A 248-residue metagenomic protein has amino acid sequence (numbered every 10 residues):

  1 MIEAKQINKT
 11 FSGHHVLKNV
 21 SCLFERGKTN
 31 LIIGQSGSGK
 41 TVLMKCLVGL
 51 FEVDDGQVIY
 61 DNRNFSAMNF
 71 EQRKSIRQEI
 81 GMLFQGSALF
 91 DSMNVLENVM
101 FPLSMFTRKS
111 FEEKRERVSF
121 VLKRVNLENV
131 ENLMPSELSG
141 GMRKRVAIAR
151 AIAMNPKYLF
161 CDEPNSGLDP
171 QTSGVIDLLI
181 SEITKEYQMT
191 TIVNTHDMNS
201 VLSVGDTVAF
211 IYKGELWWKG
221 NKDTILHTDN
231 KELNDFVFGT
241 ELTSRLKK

Functional and structural regions predicted by a protein language model:
V48: Helix-to-loop junction immediately C-terminal to a conserved catalytic motif
G56-N64: Conserved ABC transporter NBD signature motif
F111-N129: Conserved ABC ATPase "signature" region
M134-L138, M142: Conserved ABC ATPase signature
A153-K157: A short, proline-enriched helix->beta-strand linker immediately N-terminal to the Walker B motif in ABC-type P-loop
L159-D162: Catalytic Walker B motif of ABC-type/P-loop ATPase nucleotide-binding domains
P170-T172: Helix N-cap at the start of a conserved alpha-helix in ABC-type nucleotide-binding domains
